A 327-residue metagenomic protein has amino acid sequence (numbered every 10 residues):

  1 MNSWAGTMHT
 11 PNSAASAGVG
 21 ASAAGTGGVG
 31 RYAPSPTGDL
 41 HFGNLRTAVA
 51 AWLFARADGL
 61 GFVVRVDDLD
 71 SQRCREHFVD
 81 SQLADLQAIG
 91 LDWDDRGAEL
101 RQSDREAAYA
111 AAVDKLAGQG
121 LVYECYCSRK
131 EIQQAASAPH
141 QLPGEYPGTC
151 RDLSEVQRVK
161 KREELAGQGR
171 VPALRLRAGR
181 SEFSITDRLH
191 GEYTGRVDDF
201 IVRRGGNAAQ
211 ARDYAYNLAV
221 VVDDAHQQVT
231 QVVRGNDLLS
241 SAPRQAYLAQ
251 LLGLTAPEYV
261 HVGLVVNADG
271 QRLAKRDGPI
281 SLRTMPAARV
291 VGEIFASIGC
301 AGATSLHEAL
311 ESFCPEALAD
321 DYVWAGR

Functional and structural regions predicted by a protein language model:
M1-D39, A57, F62, G167 (+3 more regions): Non-catalytic terminal extensions that flank enzyme cores
N2-H140, A211, N236-L254, T304 (+1 more regions): N-terminal Rossmann-like or analogous alpha/beta NTP/dinucleotide-binding catalytic cores that position adenine
A33, V64, D95-A98, D114 (+5 more regions): Generic, low-specificity signal for short hydrophobic/alpha-helical stretches with a mild N-terminal bias, encompassing
C74, C125-C127, C150, C300 (+1 more regions): Generic recognition of cysteine residues
E76, E99, E106, E124 (+10 more regions): Glutamate identity and glutamate-enriched acidic tracts
L83-D92, V113-C127, G144-K160, G278-E293 (+1 more regions): Short, Lys/Arg-enriched charge-dense amphipathic segments
A88, A138, V156, L251 (+2 more regions): A structural signal for alpha-helix termini and helix-coil/disorder junctions
K130-T284, G326-R327: Active-site cores that bind ATP or allylic diphosphates and position pyrophosphate for catalysis
